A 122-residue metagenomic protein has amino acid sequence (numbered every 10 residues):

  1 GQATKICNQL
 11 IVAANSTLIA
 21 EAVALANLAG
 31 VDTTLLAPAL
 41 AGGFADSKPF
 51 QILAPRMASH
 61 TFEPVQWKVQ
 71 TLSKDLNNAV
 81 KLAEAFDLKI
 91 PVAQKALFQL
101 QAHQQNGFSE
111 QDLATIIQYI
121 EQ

Functional and structural regions predicted by a protein language model:
G1-I120: Helical "substrate-binding/catalytic lid" subdomain of Rossmann-like NAD(P)-dependent dehydrogenases/reductases
